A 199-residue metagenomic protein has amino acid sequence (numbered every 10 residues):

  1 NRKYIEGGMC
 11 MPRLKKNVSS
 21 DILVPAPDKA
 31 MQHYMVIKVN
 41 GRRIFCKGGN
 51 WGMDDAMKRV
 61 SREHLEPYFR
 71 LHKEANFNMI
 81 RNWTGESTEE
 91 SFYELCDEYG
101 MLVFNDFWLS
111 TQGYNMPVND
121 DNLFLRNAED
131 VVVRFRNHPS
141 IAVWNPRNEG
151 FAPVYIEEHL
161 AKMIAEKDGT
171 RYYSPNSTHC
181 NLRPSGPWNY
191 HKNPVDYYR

Functional and structural regions predicted by a protein language model:
N1-W83, E98, Y173, W188-H191 (+1 more regions): Secreted/periplasmic carbohydrate-active enzymes, especially glycoside hydrolases
M79-R199: Substrate-binding/catalytic cleft of secreted carbohydrate-active enzymes, primarily glycoside hydrolases
